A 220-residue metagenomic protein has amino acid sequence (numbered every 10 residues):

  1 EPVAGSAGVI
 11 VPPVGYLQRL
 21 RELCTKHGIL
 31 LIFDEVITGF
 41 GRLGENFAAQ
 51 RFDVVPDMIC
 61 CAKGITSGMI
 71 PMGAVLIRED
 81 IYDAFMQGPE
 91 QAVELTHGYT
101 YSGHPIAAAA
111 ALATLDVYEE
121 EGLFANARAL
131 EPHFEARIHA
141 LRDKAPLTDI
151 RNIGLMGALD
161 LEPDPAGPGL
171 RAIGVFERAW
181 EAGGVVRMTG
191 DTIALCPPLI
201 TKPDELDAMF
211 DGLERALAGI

Functional and structural regions predicted by a protein language model:
E1-I220: Conserved N-terminal phosphate-binding loop of PLP-dependent enzymes in the Aspartate aminotransferase
